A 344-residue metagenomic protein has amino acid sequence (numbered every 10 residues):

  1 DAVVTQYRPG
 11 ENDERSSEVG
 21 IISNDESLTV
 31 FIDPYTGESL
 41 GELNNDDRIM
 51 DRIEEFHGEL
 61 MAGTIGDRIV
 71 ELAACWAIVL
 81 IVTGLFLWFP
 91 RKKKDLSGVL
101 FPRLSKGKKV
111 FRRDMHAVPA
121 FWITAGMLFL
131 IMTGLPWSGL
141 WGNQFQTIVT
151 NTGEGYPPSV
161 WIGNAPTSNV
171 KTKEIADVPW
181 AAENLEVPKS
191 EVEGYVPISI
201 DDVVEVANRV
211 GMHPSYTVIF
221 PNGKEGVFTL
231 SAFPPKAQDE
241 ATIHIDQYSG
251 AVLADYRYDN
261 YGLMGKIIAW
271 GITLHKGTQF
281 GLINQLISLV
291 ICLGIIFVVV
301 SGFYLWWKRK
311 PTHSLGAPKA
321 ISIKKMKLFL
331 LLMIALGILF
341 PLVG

Functional and structural regions predicted by a protein language model:
D1-G344: Conserved histidines in hydrophobic membrane contexts and catalytic metal-binding motifs
